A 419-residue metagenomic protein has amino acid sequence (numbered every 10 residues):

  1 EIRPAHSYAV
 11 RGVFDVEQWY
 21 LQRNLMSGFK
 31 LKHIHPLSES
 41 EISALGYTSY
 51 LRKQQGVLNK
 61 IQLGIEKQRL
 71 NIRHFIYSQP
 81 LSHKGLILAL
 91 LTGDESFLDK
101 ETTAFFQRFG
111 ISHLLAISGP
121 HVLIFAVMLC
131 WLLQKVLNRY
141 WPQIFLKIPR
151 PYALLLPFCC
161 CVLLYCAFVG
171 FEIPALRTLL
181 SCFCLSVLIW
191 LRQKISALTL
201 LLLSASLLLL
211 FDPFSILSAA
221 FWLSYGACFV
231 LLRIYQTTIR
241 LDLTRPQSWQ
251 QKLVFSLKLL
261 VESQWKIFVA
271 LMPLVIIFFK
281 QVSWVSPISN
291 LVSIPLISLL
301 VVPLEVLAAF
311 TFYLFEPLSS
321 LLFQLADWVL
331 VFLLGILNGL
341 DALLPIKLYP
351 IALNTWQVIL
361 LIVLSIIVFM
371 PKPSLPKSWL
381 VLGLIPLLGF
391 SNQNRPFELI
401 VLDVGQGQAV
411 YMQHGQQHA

Functional and structural regions predicted by a protein language model:
E1-H113: Membrane-interface helix/helix-cap signal primarily in integral membrane proteins
F29, D99-S286, P350-N394: Hydrophobic alpha-helical transmembrane segments in multi-pass membrane proteins
K30, L348, Y411-Q413: Short, well-ordered beta-strand micro-motif
S38-L63, A104, R108, I276-V292 (+2 more regions): Membrane-interface amphipathic/re-entrant loop segments adjacent to transmembrane helices in multi-pass membrane
L58-K67, N71, S96, E101 (+5 more regions): Hydrophobic alpha-helical transmembrane segments
G85-I87, S204, Q406-A409: Short glycine-rich loop/turn motifs
L90, S118, G170, A220 (+5 more regions): Divalent metal-coordination and catalytic microenvironments
G170, P303-V306, N394-A419: Conserved beta-strand hairpin/beta-sheet module of binuclear metal-dependent hydrolase folds, prominently
